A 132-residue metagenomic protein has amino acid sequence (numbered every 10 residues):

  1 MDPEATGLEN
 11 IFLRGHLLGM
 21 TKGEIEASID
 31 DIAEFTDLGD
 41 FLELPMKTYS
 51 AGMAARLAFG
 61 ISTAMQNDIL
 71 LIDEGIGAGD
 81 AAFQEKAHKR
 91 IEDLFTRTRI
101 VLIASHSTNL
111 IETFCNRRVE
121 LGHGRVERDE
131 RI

Functional and structural regions predicted by a protein language model:
F12, E24-F41, A58-G60: Conserved ABC ATPase "signature" region
P45-Y49: Conserved ABC ATPase signature
S50-L57: ABC ATPase nucleotide-binding domain "signature motif"
T63-I72: A short, proline-enriched helix->beta-strand linker immediately N-terminal to the Walker B motif in ABC-type P-loop
Q84-T96: Helical segment within the ABC ATPase nucleotide-binding domain
S105-H106: H-loop/switch region of ABC-family ATPase nucleotide-binding domains
F114, R118-E130: H-loop (His-switch) and adjacent beta-strand-loop-beta switch element of ABC-type ATPase nucleotide-binding domains
